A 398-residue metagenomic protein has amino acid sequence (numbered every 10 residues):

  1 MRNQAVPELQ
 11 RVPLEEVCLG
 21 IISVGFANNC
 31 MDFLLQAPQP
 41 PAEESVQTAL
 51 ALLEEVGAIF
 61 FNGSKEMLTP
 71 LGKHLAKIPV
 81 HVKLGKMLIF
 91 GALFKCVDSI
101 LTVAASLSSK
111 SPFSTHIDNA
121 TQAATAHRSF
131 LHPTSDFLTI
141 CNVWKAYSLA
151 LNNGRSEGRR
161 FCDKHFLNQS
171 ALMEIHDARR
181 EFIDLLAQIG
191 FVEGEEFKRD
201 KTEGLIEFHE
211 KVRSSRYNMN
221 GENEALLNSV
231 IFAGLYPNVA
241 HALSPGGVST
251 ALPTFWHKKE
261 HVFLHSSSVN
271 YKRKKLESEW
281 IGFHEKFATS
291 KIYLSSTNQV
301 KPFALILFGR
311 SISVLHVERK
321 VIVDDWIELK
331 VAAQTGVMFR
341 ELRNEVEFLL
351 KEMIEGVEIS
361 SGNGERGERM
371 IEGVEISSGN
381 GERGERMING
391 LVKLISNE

Functional and structural regions predicted by a protein language model:
M1-V337: Second RecA-like catalytic domain
F113, F182, T289, R369-E372 (+1 more regions): Sequence-pattern detector for short linear motifs and compositional/periodic biases rather than a specific fold
H127, G309, E318, E365-E368 (+1 more regions): Short, intrinsically disordered low-complexity segments
R216-G221, V230-G234, A242-P245, E328-G367 (+1 more regions): A positional "C-terminalness" feature that preferentially activates on distal terminal regions of long, nucleic
